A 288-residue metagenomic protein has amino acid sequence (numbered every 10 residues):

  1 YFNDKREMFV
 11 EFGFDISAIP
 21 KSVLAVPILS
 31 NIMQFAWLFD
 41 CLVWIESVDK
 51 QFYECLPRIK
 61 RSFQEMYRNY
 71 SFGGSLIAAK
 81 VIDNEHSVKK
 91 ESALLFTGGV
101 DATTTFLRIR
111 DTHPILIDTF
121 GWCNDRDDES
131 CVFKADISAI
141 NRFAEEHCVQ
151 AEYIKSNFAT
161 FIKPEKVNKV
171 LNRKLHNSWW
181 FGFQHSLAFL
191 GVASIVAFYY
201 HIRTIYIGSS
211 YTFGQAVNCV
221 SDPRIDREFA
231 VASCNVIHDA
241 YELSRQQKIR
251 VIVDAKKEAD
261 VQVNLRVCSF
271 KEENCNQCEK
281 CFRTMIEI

Functional and structural regions predicted by a protein language model:
Y1-A18: Beta-strand-enriched, solvent-exposed domains that form extended recognition/catalytic surfaces
S17-S22, F133: Terminal, non-catalytic protein-protein interaction segments that mediate quaternary/complex assembly
V26-P27, N31, A36-V43, S47-L94 (+1 more regions): Nucleotide-activated chemistry modules centered on ATP-dependent adenylation/adenylyltransferase
